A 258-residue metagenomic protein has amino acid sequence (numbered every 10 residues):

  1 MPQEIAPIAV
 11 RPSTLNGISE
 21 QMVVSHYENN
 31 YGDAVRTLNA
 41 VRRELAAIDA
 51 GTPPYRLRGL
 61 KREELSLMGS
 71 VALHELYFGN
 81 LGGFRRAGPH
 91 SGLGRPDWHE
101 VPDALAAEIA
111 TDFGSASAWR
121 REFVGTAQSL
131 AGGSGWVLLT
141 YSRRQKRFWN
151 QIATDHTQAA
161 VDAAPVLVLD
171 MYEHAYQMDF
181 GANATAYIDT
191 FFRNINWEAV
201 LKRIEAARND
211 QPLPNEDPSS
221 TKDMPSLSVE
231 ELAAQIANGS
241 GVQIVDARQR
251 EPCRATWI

Functional and structural regions predicted by a protein language model:
M1-P218: Feature for soluble, non-membrane regions of globular proteins
R208-I258: Flexible, polar/low-complexity N-terminal or interdomain linker segments that lie immediately upstream of folded
